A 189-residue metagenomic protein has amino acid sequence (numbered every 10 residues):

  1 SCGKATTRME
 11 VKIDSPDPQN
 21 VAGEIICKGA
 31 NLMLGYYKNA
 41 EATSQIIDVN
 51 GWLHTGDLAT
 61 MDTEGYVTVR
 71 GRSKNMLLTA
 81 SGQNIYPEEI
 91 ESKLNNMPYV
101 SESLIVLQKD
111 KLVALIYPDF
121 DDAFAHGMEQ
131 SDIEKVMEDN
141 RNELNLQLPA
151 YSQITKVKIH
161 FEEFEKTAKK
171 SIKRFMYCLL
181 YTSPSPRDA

Functional and structural regions predicted by a protein language model:
S1-A5, V49-N50: Short Gly/Pro-enriched turn/cap motifs at secondary-structure boundaries
M9, D17-N20, E24-T79: Conserved ATP-binding/catalytic segment of the ANL
D14, L58, N96-F120: C-terminal boundary motif of the adenylate-forming
N84, M97-E102, L107, D122-I159: Conserved C-terminal helical docking segment of ANL/AMP-forming enzymes that engages the acyl-acceptor during
Y117, H160-L180: Flexible lysine-rich "adenylation lid" loop at the C-terminal edge of ANL adenylation domains
Y181-P186: Conserved small/polar residues in nucleotide/adenosyl-binding loops
